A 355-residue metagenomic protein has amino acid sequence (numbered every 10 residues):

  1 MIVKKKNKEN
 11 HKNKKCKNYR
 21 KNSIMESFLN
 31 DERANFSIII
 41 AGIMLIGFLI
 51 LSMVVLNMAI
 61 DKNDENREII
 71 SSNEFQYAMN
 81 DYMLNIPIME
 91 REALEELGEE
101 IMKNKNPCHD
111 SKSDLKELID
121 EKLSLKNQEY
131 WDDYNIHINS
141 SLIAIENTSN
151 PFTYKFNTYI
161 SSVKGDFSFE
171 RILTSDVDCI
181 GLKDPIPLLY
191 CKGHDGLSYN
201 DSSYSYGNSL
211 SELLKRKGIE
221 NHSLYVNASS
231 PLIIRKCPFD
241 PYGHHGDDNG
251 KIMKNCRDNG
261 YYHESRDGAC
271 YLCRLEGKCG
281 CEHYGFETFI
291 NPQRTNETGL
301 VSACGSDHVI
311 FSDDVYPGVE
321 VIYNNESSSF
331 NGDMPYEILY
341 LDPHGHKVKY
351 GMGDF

Functional and structural regions predicted by a protein language model:
M1-K6: N-terminal acidic, proline/glycine-rich, low-complexity intrinsically disordered segments
N7-N13, N18-Y19: Intrinsic-disorder-associated, low-complexity terminal segments enriched in Asp/Asn/His/Tyr and depleted of Lys/Arg
C16-L45: Glycine-centered recognition micro-motifs in short, flexible terminal segments and loops
G42-V54: Alpha-helical hydrophobic helix detector
S52-F355: Long, compositionally biased, intrinsically disordered regions
